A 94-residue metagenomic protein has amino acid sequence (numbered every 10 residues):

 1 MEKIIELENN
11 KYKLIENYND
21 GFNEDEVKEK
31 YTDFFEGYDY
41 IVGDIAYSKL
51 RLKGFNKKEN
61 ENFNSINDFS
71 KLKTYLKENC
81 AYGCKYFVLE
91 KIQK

Functional and structural regions predicted by a protein language model:
M1-A46: N-terminal leader/targeting segments and the first structural element of proteins
N9-Y18, N60-F63, Y86, E90-Q93: Compositionally biased, intrinsically disordered or flexible polar/acidic segments
G21, D25, N62-N67: Ordered, soluble secondary-structure elements with a strong preference for glycine-centered loop motifs and nearby
D39, K49, Y86: Beta-strand-rich binding-surface signature of beta-sandwich/beta-barrel folds used to engage anionic ligands
G43-N60: N-terminal interaction modules that seed assembly of large macromolecular complexes
N64-K94: Helix-rich interaction surfaces within compact, conserved domain-sized segments that mediate assembly or partner
